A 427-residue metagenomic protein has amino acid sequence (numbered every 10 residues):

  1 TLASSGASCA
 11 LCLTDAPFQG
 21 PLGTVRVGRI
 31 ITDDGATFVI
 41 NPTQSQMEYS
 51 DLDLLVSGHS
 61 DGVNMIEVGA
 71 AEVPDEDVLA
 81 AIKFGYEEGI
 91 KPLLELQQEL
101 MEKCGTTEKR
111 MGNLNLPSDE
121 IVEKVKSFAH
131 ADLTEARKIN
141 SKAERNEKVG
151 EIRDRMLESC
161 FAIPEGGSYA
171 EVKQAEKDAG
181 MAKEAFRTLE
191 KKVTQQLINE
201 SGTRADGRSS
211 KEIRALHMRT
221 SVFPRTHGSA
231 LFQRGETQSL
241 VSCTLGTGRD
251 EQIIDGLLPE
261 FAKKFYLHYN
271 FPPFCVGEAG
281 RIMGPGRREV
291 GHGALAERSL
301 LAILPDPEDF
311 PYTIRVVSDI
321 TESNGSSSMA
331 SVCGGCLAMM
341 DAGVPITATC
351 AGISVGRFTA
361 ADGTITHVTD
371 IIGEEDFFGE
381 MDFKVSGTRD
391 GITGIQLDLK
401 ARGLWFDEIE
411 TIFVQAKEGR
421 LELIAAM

Functional and structural regions predicted by a protein language model:
T1, A10-L13, P17, D77 (+2 more regions): Alpha/propeptide regions of enzymes that mature by internal proteolysis
T1, S60, E67, V222 (+3 more regions): Glycine-rich, flexible beta-strand/loop modules in the N-terminal catalytic cores of phosphate-handling
T1-A16, R219-C243, N324-P345: Conserved phosphate/anionic-ligand binding catalytic regions in large, soluble enzymes, centered on
L13-A16, T247, P272-G277, E297-F310 (+4 more regions): Conserved helix-loop functional segments at active or binding sites
T14-N140, M339-M427: Mobile "lid/hinge" segments at catalytic clefts and subdomain interfaces of large enzymes
Q19-P21, P92-M111, A143, I163-A182 (+4 more regions): Flexible, glycine/charged-enriched surface loops at secondary-structure junctions
Q44-E48, L55-S57, A205-R208, A215 (+10 more regions): Replace "in large, NTP-powered and nucleic-acid-processing enzymes" with "in large, NTP-powered factors and other
E108-P259: Extended amphipathic alpha-helical scaffolds
